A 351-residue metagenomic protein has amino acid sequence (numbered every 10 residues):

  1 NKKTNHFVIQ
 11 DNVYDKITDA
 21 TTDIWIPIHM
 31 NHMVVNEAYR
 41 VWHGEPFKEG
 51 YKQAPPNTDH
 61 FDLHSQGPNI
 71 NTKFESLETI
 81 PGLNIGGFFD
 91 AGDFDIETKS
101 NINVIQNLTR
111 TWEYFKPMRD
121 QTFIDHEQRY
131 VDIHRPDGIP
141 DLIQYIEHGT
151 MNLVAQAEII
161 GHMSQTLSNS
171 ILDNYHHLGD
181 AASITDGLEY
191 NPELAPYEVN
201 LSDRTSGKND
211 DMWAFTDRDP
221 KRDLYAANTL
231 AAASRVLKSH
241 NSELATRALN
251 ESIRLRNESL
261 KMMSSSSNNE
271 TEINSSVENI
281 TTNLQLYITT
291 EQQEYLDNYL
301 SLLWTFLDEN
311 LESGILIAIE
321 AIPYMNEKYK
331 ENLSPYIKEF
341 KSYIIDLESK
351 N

Functional and structural regions predicted by a protein language model:
N1-Y14: Ligand-binding face of N-terminal immunoglobulin V-set domains in extracellular IgSF glycoproteins
N12-N351: Glycan-recognition and catalytic cores of secretory/periplasmic carbohydrate-active enzymes
